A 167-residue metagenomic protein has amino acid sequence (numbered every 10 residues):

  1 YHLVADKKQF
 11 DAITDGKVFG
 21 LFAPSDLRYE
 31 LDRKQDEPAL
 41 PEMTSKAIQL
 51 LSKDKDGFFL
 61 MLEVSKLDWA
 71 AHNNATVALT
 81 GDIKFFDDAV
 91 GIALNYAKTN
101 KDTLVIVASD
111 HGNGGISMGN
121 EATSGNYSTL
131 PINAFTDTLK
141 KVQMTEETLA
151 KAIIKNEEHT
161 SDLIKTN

Functional and structural regions predicted by a protein language model:
Y1-N167: A post-motif C-terminal structural segment
